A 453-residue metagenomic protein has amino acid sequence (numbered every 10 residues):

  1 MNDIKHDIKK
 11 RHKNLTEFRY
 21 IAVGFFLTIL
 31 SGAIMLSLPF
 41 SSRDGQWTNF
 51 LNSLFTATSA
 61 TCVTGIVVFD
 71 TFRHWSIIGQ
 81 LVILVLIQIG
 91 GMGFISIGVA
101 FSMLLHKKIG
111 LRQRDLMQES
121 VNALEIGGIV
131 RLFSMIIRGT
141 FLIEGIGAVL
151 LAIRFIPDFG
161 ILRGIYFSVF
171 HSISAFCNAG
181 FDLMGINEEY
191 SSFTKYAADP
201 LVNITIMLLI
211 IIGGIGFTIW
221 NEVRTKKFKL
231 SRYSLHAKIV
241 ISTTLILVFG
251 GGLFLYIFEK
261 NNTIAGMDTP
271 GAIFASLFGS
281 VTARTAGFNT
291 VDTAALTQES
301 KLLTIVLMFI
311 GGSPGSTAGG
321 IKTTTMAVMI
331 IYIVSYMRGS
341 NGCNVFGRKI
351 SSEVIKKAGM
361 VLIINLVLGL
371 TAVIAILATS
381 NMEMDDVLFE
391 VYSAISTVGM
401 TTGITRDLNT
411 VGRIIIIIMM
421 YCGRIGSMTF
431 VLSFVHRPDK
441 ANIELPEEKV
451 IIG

Functional and structural regions predicted by a protein language model:
M1-G453: Membrane-proximal intracellular helices of multi-pass ion channels
